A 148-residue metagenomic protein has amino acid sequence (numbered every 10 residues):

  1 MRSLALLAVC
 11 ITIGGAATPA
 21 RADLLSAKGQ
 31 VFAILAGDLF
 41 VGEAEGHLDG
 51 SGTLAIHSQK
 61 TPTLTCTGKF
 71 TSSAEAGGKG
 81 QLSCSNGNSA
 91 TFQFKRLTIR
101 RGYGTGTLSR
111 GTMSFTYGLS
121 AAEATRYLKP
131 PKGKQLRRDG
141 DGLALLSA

Functional and structural regions predicted by a protein language model:
M1-L7: Bacterial N-terminal signal peptides that target proteins for export
R2, P19-D23: Charged/polar interaction segments and conserved charged motifs
L7-C10, L146: Low-complexity, intrinsically disordered/propeptide-like segments
I11-A20: C-terminal segment of classical bacterial N-terminal signal peptides
A22-S147: Central antiparallel beta-sheet cores of small beta-barrel/beta-sandwich binding domains
